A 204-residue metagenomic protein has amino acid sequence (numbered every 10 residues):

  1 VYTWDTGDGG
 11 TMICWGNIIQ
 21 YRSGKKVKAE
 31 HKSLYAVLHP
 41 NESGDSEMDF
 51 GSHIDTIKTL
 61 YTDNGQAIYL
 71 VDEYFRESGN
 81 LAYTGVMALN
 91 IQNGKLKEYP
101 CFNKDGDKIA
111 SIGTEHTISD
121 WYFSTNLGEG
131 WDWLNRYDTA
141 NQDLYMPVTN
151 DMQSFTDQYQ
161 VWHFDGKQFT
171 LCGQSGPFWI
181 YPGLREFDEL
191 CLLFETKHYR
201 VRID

Functional and structural regions predicted by a protein language model:
V1, Q66-L70, N141-Y145, E186-L193: Short, hydrophobic/aromatic-rich segments at coil-to-beta transitions
V1-C14: Solvent-exposed N-terminal domain segments of exported/luminal and surface proteins
C14-G24, Y83-N93, Q158-D165: Beta-propeller blade signature
W15-Y61: Short N-terminal edge-element motif at the start of the domain
V27-V37, K97-K108, L171-F178: Beta-propeller fold detector
E42-N64, E73-E77, A82-G85, K97-F164 (+1 more regions): Short aromatic loop motif centered on NTY/YTY
H163, K167-G173: Elongated scaffolding segments in large macromolecular assemblies, built predominantly from amphipathic alpha-helices
I180-D204: Extracellular/luminal recognition modules and glycoprotein regions
